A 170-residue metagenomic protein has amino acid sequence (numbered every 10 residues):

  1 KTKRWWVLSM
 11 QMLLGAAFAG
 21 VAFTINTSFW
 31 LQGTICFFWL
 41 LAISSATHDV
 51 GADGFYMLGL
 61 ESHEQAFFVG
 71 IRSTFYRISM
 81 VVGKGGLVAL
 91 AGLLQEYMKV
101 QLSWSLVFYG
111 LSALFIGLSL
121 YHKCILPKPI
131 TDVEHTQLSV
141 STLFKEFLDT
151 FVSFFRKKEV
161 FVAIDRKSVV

Functional and structural regions predicted by a protein language model:
T2-W5, A91-A113: A membrane-interface helix-boundary motif in multi-pass transporters
Q11-T24, S28-H48: Hydrophobic core of transmembrane alpha-helices in multi-pass small-molecule transporters, especially MFS/SLC-type
A22-N26, V82-L102: Transmembrane alpha-helix termini and helix-breaking/packing motifs in multi-pass membrane transporters
L41-F75: Cytoplasmic helix-loop-helix junction between adjacent transmembrane helices in 12-TM secondary transporters
A66-G92: Glycine-rich segments within core transmembrane alpha-helices of 12-TM secondary carriers
S112-D132: C-terminal membrane-cytosol helix-exit motif in multi-pass small-molecule transporters
T131-I164: Juxtamembrane intracellular "pre-TM" segments in multi-pass secondary transporters
K167-V170: Conserved small/polar residues in nucleotide/adenosyl-binding loops
